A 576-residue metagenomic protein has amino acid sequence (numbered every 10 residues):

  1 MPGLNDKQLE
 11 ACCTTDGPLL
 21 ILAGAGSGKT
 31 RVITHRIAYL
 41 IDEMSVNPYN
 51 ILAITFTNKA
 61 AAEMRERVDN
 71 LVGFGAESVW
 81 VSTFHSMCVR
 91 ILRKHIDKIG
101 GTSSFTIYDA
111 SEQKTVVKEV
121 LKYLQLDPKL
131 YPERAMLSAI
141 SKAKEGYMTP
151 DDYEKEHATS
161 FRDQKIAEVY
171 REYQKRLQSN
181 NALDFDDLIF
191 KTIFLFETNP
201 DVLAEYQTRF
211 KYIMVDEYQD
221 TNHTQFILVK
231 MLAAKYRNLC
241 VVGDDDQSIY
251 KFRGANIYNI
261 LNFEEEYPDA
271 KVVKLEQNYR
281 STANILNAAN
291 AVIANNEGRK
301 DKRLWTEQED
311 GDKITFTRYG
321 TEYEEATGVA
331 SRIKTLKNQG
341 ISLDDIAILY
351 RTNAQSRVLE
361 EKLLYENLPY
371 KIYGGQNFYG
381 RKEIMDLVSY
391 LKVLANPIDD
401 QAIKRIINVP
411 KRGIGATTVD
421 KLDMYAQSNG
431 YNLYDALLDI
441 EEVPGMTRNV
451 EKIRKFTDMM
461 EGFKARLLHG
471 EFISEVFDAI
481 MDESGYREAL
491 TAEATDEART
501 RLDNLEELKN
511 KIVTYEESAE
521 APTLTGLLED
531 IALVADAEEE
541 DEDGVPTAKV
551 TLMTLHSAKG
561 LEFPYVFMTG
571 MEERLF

Functional and structural regions predicted by a protein language model:
M1-D6, K29, H35, Y39 (+2 more regions): Conserved RecA-like helicase ATPase core segment that couples NTP binding/hydrolysis to strand translocation
P2-L4, L9-C13, G17-A23, Y49 (+6 more regions): Inter-lobe coupling/hinge region of RecA-like P-loop helicase motors
D16-L19, S27, I37-Y212, R237 (+13 more regions): A basic/glycine-biased coupling hinge at the interface between accessory DNA-binding modules
A23-A25, T221: The conserved Walker
V46-N58, V79-V81, D216, V242 (+5 more regions): Conserved RecA-like ASCE P-loop NTPase motor core of nucleic-acid helicases/translocases
M87-I96, D246-R253, R280-S281, I372-A395 (+1 more regions): Short alpha-helix plus adjacent loop in nuclease-associated cores
T159, S342, S356-L368, R381 (+1 more regions): Conserved helicase C-terminal RecA-like lobe
M214-T221, V242-G243, M568: Hydrophobic residues in beta-strands of the RecA-like P-loop NTPase core, especially within AAA+ ATPase
